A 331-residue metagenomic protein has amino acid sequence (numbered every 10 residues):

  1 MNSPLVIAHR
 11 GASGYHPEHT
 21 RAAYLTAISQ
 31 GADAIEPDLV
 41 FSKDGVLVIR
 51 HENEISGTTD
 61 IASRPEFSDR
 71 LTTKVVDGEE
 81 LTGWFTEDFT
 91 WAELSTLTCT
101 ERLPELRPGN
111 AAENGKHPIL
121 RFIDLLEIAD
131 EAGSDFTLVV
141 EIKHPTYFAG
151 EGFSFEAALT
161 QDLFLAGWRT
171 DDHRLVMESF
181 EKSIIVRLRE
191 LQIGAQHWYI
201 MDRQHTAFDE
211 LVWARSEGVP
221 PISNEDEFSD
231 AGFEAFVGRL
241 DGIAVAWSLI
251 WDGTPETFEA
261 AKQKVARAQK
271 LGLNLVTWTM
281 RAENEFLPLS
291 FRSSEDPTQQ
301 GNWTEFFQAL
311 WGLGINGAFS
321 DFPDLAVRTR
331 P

Functional and structural regions predicted by a protein language model:
M1-P331: Phosphate-group recognition and catalysis centered on beta-loop-alpha active-site segments
